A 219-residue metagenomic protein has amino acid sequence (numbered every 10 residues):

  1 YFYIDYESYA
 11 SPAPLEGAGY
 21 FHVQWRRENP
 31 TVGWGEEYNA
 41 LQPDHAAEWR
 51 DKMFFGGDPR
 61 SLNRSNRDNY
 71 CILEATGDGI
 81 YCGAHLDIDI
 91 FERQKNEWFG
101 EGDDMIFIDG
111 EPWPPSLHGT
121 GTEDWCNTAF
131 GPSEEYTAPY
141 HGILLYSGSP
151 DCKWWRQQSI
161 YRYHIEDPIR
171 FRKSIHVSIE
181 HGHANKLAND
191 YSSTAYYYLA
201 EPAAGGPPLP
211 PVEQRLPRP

Functional and structural regions predicted by a protein language model:
Y1-P219: Beta-strand-centric surfaces of beta-sandwich/beta-rich domains
